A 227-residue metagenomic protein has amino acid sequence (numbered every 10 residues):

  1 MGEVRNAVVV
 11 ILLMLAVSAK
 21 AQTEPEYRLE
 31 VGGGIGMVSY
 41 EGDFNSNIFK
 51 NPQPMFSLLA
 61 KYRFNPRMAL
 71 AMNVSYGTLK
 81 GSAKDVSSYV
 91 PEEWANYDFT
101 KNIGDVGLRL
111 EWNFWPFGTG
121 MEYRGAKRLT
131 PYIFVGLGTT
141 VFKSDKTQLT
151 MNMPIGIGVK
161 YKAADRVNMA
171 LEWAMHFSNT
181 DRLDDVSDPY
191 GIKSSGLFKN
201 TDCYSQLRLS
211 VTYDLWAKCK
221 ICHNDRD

Functional and structural regions predicted by a protein language model:
A21-K61, R208-K218: Short glycine/proline- and aromatic-enriched beta-strand/turn motifs that initiate or cap beta-hairpins
E26, R63-R67, W115-F117, A126 (+2 more regions): Outer-membrane beta-barrel channels and translocator barrels
Y27, K50-P54, N102-V106, L129 (+2 more regions): Residues that define the transmembrane beta-barrel architecture of outer-membrane proteins
G33-M37, L58-Y62, M72, L108-W112 (+4 more regions): Residues on the lipid-exposed face of transmembrane beta-strands in outer-membrane beta-barrel proteins
D43-I48, S82-Y89, M121-R124, D145-L149 (+2 more regions): Outer-membrane beta-barrel translocator domains and adjoining extracellular loop/strand segments of Gram-negative
P66-D145: Gram-negative (and chloroplast) outer-membrane scaffold detector with strong preference for beta-barrel transmembrane
A83, I103, A164-D227: Predominantly the C-terminal beta-signal and adjacent terminal strand-loop region of outer-membrane beta-barrel
